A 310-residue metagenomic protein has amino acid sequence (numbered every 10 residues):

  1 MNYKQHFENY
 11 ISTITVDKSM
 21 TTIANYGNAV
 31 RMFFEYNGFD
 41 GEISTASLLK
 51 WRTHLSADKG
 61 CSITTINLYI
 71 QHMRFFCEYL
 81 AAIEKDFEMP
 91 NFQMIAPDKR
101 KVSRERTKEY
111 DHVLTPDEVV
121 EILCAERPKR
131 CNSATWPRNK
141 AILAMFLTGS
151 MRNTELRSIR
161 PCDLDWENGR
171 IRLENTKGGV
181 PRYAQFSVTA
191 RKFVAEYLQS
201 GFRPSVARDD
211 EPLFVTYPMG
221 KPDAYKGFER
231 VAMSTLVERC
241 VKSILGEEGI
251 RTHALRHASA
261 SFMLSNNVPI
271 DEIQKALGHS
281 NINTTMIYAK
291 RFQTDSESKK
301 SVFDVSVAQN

Functional and structural regions predicted by a protein language model:
M1-N310: Conserved catalytic core of the tyrosine transesterase superfamily
